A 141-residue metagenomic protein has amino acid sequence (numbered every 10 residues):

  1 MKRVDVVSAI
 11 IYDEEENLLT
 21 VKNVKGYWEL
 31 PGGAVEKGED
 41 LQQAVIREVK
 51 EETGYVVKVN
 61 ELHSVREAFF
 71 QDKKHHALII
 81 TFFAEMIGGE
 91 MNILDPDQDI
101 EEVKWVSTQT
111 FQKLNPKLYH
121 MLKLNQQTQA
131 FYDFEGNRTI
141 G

Functional and structural regions predicted by a protein language model:
M1-L18, A34, I79, F83: Conserved N-terminal beta-strand and adjoining loop/helix that marks the start of the Nudix/MutT-like hydrolase domain
V4, A68-M91, L124-Q126: Active-site-adjacent beta-strand/loop module that shapes the phosphate/pyrophosphate-binding cleft
Y12-N17, K25, V65, F83-E90: Short, charged/polar surface micro-motifs in flexible loops or helix N-caps
D13-E51, Y55: Conserved Nudix-box catalytic region and its N-terminal flanking loop in Nudix hydrolases and closely related
Y27-W28, Q98-G141: Nudix hydrolase/Nudix homology domain
G33, R47, N60, V106-Q109: Structural detector for helix-capping/boundary residues
V35, M86-I87, M91, T108-F111: Hydrophobic pocket-lining residues within nucleotide cofactor-binding pockets
V56-S64: A short coil-to-beta-strand element that immediately follows conserved catalytic motifs
